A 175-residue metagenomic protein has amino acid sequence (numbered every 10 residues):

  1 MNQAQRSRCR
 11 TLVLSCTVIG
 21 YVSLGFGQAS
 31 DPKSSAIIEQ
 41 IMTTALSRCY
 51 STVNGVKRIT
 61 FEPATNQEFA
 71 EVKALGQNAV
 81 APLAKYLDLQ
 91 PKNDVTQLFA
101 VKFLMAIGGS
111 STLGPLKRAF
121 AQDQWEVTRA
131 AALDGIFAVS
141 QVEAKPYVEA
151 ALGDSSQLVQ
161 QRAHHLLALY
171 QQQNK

Functional and structural regions predicted by a protein language model:
N2-V13: Bacterial N-terminal signal peptides that target proteins for export
V13-S23: Bacterial N-terminal signal peptides
G25-A29: Boundary at the C-terminal end of the N-terminal hydrophobic targeting segment
D31-G55, Q67: Immediate post-signal-peptide N-terminus of mature secreted/exported proteins
T44, R48, P82-Q90, P115-D123 (+1 more regions): Alpha-solenoid HEAT/Armadillo-like helical repeat scaffolds in large eukaryotic proteins
V53-L75, K85-D88, V95-G109, R118 (+3 more regions): Structural detector for internal amphipathic alpha-helices that build alpha-solenoid repeat scaffolds
